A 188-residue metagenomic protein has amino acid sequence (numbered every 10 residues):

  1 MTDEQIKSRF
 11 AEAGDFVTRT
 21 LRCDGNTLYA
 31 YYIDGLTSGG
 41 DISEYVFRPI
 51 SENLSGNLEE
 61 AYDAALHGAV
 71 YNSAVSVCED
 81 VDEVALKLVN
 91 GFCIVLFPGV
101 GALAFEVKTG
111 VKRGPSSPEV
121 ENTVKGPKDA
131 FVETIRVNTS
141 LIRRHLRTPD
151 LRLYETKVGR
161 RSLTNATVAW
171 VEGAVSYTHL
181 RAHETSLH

Functional and structural regions predicted by a protein language model:
M1-R181: Membrane-embedded alpha-helical signal segments
A182-H188: A short, hydrophobic C-terminal helix/tail in secreted or cell-surface proteins
